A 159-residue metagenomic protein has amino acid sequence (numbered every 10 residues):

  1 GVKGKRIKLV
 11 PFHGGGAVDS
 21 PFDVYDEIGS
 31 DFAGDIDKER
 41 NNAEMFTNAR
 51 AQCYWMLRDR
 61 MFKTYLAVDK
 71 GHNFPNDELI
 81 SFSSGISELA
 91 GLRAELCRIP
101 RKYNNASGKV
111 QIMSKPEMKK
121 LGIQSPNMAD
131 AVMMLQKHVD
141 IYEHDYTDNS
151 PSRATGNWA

Functional and structural regions predicted by a protein language model:
G1-E27, D31-A33, K38-A159: RNase H-like, metal-dependent nuclease domains and their acidic two-metal-ion catalytic environment used
